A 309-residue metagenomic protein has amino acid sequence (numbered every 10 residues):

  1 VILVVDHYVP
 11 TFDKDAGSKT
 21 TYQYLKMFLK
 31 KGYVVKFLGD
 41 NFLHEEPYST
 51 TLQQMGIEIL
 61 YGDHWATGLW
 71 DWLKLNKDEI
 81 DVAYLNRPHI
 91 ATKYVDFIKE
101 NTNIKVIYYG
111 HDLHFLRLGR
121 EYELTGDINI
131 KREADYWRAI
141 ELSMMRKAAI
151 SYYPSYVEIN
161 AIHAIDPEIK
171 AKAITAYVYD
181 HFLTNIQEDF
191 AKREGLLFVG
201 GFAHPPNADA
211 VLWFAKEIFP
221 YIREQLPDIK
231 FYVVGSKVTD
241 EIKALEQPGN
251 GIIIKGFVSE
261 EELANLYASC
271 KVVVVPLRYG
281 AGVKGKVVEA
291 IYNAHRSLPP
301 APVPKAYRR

Functional and structural regions predicted by a protein language model:
V1-L43, P47-Q54: N-terminal subdomain of nucleotide-sugar transferases
T11, I104, Y108-D135, N160 (+3 more regions): Acceptor-binding helix/loop patch of EC 2.4 sugar-transfer enzymes, predominantly nucleotide-sugar-dependent
D13, G17-K26, F37, T125-D127 (+2 more regions): Conserved catalytic-core segment of nucleotide-activated headgroup transferases in glycan assembly
G68-D78, Q187-E188, N265-L266: Short amphipathic alpha-helix with an adjacent loop that forms part of the alpha/beta core around
L73-K93, I107: Short N-terminal targeting/anchoring amphipathic segment
E79-D81, A149, A268-G282, N293-L298: Acidic donor-binding loop of glycosyltransferase active sites
A264, G285-N293, A306-Y307: Short alpha-helical segment that forms part of, or immediately flanks, the ligand-binding pocket in carbohydrate-active
A301-R309: Short acidic/histidine- and often glycine-rich active-site loop of Leloir-type glycosyltransferases that engages
